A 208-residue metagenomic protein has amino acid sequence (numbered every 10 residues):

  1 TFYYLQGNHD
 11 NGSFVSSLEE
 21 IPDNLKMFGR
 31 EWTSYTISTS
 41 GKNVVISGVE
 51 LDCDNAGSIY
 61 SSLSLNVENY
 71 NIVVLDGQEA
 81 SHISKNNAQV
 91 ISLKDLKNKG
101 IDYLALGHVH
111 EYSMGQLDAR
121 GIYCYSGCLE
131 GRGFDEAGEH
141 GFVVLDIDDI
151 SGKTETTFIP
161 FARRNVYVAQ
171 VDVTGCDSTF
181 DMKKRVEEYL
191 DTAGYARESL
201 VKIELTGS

Functional and structural regions predicted by a protein language model:
T1-D146, K153: His/Asp/Glu-rich metal-coordinating catalytic cores of metallo-dependent phosphodiesterases/hydrolases acting on
S151-S208: Accessory, non-catalytic peripheral segments of nucleic-acid enzymes
